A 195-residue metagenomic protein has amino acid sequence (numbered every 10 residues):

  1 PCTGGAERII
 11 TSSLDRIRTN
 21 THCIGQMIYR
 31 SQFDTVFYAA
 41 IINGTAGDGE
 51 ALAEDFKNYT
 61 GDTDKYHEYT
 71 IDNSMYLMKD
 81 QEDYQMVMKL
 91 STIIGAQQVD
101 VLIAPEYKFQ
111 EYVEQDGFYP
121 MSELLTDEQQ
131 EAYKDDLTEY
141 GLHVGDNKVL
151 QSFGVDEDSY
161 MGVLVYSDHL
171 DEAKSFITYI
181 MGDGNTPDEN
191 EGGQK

Functional and structural regions predicted by a protein language model:
P1, S12, D168-K195: Extracellular/periplasmic juxtamembrane helices and adjacent flexible linkers that interface with membrane partners
P1-I41, Q194-K195: Gram-positive cell-envelope targeting signals
S31, I94-A96, V113, F153-D156: Extracellular/periplasmic catalytic domains that process cell-envelope and extracellular macromolecules
V36-A46, G162-V163: Short hydrophobic beta-strand segments
G44-L102, E106: Extracytoplasmic/periplasmic/luminal assembly and interaction segments in envelope/secretory/respiratory proteins
Q85-L137: Extracytoplasmic "Venus flytrap"/periplasmic binding protein-like
Q130-G162: Periplasmic-binding protein-like
D156-H169, E189: A bilobed periplasmic-binding-protein/Venus flytrap-type ligand-binding module shared by bacterial periplasmic
